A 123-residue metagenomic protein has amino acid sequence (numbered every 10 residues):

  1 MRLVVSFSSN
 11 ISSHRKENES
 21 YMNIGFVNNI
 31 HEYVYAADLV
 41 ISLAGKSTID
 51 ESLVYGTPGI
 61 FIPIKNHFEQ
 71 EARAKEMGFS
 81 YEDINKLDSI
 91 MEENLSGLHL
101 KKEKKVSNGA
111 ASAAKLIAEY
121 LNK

Functional and structural regions predicted by a protein language model:
M1-L39: Donor-nucleotide binding loops and adjacent catalytic segments primarily of GT-B fold Leloir glycosyltransferases
N23, Q70, V106-A110: Generic structural signal for well-ordered, non-membrane alpha-helical segments in soluble metabolic enzymes
G25, A44, K105: Small/polar loops that bind or transfer phosphate-bearing groups
N29-A72: A donor-sugar binding/catalytic signature common to diverse glycosyltransferases and related nucleotide-sugar
E32-V34, L39, S80-N85, N108-Y120: Catalytic-core helical/loop segments in enzymes performing group transfer/polymerization on anionic/lipid-linked
V54-E93, G97: Nucleotide-sugar donor-binding patch of glycosyltransferase catalytic domains
E93-K123: C-terminal amphipathic helix plus adjacent low-complexity, charged tail appended to glycosyltransferase catalytic
